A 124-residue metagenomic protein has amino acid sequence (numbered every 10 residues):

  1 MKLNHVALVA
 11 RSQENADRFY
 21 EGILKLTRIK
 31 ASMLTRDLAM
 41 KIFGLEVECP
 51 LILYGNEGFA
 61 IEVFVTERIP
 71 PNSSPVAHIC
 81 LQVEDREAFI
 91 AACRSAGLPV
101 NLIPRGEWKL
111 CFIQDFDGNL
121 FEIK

Functional and structural regions predicted by a protein language model:
M1-N4: Extreme N-terminal starter segment of soluble prokaryotic enzymes
V6, I79: Hydrophobic adenine-recognition pocket in adenosine-nucleotide-binding enzymes
L8, I90-K124: Vicinal oxygen chelate
V9-G58: Core segments of cupin and vicinal oxygen chelate
S12-Q13, E84-E87: Helix N-cap motif at beta-to-alpha junctions
F19, R86-A92: Short amphipathic alpha-helices within nucleic acid-binding modules
E57-A60, D117-N119: Short acidic/polar mixed-charge low-complexity motifs
F64-I69: Acetyl-CoA-dependent GNAT
